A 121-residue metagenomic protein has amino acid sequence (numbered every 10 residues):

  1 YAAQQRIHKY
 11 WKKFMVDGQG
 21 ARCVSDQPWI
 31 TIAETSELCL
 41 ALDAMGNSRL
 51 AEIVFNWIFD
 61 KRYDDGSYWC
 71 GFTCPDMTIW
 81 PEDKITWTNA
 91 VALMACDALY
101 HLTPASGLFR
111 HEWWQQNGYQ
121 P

Functional and structural regions predicted by a protein language model:
Y1-I30, I53-P121: Extended glycan-interaction surfaces of carbohydrate-active proteins
T31-T35: Generic helix N-cap/helix-start motif at coil->alpha-helix transitions
E37-L40, V91: Contiguous, well-ordered alpha-helical segments that form the cores/surfaces of helical PPI scaffolds
C39-L42, C96: Residue at a conserved register position within TPR or TPR-like alpha-solenoid repeats
R49-L50: Alpha-helical positions within canonical tetratricopeptide repeat
